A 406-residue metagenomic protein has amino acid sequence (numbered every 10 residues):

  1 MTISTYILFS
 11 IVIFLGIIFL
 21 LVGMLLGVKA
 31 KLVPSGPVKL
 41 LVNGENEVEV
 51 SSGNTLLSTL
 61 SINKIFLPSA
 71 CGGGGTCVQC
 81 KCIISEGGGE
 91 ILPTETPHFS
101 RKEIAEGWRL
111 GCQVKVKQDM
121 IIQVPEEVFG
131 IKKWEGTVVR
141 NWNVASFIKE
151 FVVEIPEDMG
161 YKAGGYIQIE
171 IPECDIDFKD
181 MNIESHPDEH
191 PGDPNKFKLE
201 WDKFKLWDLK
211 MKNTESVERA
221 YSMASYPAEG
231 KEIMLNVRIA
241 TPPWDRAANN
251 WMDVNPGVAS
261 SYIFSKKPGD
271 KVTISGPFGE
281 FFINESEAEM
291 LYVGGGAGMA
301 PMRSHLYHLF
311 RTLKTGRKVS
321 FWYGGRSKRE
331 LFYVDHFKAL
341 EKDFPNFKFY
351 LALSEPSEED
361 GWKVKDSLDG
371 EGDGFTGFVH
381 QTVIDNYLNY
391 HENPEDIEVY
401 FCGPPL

Functional and structural regions predicted by a protein language model:
T2-G73, I84-E103, R317-L406: Reductase modules of NAD(P)H-dependent flavoproteins
L20-K31, P97-E157, D177: Fe-S ferredoxin-like electron-transfer domains and their immediately adjacent linker/connector regions across
T55, Q79, I121, Y166 (+1 more regions): Residue-level marker of beta-strand positions
P68-V78, G111-K115: Cysteine-centered iron-sulfur cluster-binding motifs in ferredoxin-type domains/subunits of redox enzymes
V139-P268, G325-R326, A352-P356: Ferredoxin-reductase
G164, G298, P404: Short, conserved phosphate/pyrophosphate- and ester-handling motifs at nucleotide-, phospho-/glycolipid
Y262, S275-A288: A short, basic/flexible loop-to-alpha-helix module at the beginning of a structural domain
